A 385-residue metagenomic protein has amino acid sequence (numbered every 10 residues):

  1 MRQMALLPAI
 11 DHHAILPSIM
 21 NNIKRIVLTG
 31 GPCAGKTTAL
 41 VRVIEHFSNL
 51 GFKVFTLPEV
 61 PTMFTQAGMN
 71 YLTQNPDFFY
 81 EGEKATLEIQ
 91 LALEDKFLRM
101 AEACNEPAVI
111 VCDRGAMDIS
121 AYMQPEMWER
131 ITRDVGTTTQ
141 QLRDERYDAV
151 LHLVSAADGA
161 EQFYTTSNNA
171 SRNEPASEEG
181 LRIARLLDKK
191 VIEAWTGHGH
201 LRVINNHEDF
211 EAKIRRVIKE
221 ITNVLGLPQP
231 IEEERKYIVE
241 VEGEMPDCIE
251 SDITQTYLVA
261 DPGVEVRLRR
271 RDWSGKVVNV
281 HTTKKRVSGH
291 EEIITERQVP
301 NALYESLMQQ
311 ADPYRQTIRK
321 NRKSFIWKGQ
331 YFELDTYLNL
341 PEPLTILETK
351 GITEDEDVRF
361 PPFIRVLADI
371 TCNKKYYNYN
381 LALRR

Functional and structural regions predicted by a protein language model:
L28: Hydrophobic anchor at the beta1->P-loop junction of P-loop NTPases
P32: The conserved Walker
K36: Conserved lysine of the Walker
A39: Hydrophobic positions on the alpha1 helix immediately C-terminal to the Walker A/P-loop
I44-I89: Conserved substrate/cofactor phosphate-moiety recognition/catalytic segment in nucleotide-dependent phosphotransferases
N70-I110, G115-A116, A121, P125-E126: Conserved nucleotide-sensing/catalytic segment adjacent to the nucleotide-binding pocket in NTP-handling enzymes
E126-E193: A glycine- and Lys/Arg-enriched "phosphate-lid" helix/loop adjacent to the NTP-binding pocket of small-molecule kinases
E145, V203-N206, E211-A212, I218-R385: Phosphate-end processing signature that detects enzymes handling 5′-triphosphorylated RNA and polyphosphate
